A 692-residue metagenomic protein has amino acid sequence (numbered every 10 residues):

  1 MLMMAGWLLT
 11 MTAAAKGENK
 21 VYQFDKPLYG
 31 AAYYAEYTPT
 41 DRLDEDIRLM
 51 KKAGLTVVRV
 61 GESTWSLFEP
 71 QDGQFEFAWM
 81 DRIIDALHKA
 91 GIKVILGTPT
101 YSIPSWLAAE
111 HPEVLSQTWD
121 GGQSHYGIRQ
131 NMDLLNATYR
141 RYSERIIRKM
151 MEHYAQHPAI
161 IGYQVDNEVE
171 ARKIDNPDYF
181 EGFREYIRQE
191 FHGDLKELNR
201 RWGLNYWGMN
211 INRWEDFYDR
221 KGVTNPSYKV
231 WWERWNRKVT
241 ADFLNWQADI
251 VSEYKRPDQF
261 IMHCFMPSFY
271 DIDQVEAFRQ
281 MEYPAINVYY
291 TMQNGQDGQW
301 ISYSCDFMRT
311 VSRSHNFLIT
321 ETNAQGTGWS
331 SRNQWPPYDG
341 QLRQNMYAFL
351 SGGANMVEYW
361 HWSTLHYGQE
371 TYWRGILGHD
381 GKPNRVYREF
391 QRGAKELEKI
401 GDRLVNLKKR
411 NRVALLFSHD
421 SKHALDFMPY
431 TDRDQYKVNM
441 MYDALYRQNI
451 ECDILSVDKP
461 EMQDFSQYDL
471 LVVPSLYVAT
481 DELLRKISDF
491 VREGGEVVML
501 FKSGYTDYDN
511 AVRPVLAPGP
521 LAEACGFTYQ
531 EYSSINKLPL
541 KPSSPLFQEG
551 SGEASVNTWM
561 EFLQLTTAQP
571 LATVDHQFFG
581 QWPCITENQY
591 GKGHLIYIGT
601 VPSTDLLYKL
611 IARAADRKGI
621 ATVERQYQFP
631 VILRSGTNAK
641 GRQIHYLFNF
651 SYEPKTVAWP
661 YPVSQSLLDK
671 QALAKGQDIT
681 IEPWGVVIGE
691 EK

Functional and structural regions predicted by a protein language model:
A14-R59, P70, D85-A86, K93 (+1 more regions): N-terminal carbohydrate-binding accessory modules
D25-P27, G54-T56, H88-V94, Q156-I161 (+7 more regions): Short, well-ordered coil/turn segments that N-cap beta-strands
L28-T38, S63-A78, H125-E144, V169-K173 (+6 more regions): The substrate-binding groove and active-site-proximal loops of carbohydrate-active enzymes, especially glycoside
A31, M50, V58, L87 (+8 more regions): Conserved, mostly hydrophobic/aromatic
Y37-K52, R145-K149, M266-A277, Y338-M346 (+1 more regions): Short, acidic/polar
D44-K51, V57-Q123, M151, Q247-K255: Aromatic-lined substrate-binding rim segments of carbohydrate-active enzymes
G121-Y283, N287-Y290, N294-I301: Polysaccharide-binding and catalytic clefts of secreted carbohydrate-active enzymes
P257, P267, Y289-K692: Carbohydrate-binding surfaces of carbohydrate-active enzymes
